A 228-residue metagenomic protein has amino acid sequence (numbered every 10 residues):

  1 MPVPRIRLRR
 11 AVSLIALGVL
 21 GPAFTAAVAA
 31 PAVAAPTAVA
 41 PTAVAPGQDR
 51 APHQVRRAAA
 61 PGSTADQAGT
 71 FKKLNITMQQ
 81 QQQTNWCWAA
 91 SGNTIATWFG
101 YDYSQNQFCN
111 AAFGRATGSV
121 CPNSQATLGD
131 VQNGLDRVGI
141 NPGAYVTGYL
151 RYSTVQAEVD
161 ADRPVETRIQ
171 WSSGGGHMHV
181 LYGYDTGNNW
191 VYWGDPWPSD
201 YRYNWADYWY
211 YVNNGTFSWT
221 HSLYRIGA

Functional and structural regions predicted by a protein language model:
P2-N123, T186-G187, Y201, T220 (+1 more regions): Active-site-adjacent structural segments surrounding the nucleophilic cysteine of cysteine proteases and isopeptidases
V33-A38, Q48, Q54-V55, A59 (+1 more regions): Conserved active-site-adjacent core of cysteine acyl-enzyme catalytic domains
